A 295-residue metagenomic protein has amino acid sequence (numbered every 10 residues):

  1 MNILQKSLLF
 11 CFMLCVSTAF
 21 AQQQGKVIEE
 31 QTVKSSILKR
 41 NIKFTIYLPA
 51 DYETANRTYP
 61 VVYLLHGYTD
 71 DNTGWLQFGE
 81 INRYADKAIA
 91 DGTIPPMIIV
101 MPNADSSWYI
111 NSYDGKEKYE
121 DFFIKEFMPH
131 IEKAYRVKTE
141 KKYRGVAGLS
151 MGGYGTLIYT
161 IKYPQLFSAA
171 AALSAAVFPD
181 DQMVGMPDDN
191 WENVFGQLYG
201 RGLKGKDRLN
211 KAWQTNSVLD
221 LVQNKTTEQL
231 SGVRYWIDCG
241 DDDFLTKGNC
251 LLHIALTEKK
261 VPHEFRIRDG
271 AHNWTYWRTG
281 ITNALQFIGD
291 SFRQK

Functional and structural regions predicted by a protein language model:
M1-L8: Bacterial N-terminal signal peptides that target proteins for export
L4, A21-Q22: Intrinsically disordered, low-complexity regions enriched in polar/acidic and amide residues
L8-M13, Y276: Residues at the start of alpha-helices and the adjacent loop-to-helix junctions
F12-A21: Hydrophobic h-region of N-terminal signal peptides that target proteins for export in Gram-negative bacteria
Q22-K295: Non-catalytic cap/lid and distal C-terminal segments of serine-dependent acyl enzymes
